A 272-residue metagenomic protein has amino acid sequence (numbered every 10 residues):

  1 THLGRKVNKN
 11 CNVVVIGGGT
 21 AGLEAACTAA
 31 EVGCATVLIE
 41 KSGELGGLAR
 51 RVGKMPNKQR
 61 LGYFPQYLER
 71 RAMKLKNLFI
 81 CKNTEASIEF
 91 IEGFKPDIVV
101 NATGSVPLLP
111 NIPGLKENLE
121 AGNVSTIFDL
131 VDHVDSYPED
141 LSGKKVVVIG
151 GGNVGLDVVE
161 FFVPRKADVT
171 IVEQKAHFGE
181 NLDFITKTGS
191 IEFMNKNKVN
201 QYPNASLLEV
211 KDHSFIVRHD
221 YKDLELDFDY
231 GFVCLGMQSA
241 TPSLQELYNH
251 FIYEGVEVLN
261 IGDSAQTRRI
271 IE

Functional and structural regions predicted by a protein language model:
T1-N8, R71-K74, I80, P107-R165 (+1 more regions): Glycine-rich dinucleotide-binding loop and its adjacent helix/turn
T1-V14, L48-M73, N101-E117, M237-Q238 (+1 more regions): Ferredoxin-type iron-sulfur electron-transfer modules and their immediate structural context
C11, F90-I98, K222-Y230: Core beta-strand elements of the Rossmann-like FAD/NAD(P) dinucleotide-binding domain in flavoenzyme oxidoreductases
V13-V37, N153-V163: N-terminal Rossmann-like FAD-binding beta1-loop-alpha1 element of flavoenzymes
L38-K74, V159-A205, A265-R268: Rossmann-like dinucleotide-binding cores of NAD(P)H-dependent redox enzymes
C81-G93, P203-S214: A conserved short coil-to-beta-strand element within the FAD-binding core of flavoproteins
P96-I98, A102-P110, F128-L130, F228-T241: Glycine-/small-residue-rich beta->alpha transition segments that form the dinucleotide
F215-N249, V256-G262, Q266, I271: C-terminal catalytic lobe of FAD-dependent flavoproteins
